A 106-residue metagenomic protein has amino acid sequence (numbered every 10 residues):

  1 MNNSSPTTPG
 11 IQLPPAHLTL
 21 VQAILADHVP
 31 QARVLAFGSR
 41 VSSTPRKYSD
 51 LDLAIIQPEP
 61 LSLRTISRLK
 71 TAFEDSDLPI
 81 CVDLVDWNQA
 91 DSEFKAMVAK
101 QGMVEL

Functional and structural regions predicted by a protein language model:
M1-R33, V41-K47, I56-L106: Catalytic core of pol beta-like nucleotidyltransferases
